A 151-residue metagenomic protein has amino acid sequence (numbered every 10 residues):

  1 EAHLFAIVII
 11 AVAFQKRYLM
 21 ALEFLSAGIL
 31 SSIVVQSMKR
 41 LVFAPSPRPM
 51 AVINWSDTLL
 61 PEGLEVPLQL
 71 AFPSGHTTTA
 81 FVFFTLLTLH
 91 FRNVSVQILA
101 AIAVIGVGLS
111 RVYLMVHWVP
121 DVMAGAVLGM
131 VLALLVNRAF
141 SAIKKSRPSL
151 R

Functional and structural regions predicted by a protein language model:
E1-I7, P67-L70: Interfacial helix-start motif at the membrane-water boundary
H3, F24-G28, S95-I102: Alpha-helical transmembrane segments
H3-I7, S32, F81: A generic alpha-helix surface/boundary motif
L4, P45-A51, V94, I98: Short, structured loop/turn "capping" segments at alpha-beta junctions
V8-S37: Interfacial segments of alpha-helical transmembrane regions
F14, N54-R151: Membrane-embedded catalytic cores of phosphoryl/pyrophosphoryl-handling enzymes
S32-A51: Transmembrane alpha-helix/helix-exit interface in multi-pass inner-membrane proteins
